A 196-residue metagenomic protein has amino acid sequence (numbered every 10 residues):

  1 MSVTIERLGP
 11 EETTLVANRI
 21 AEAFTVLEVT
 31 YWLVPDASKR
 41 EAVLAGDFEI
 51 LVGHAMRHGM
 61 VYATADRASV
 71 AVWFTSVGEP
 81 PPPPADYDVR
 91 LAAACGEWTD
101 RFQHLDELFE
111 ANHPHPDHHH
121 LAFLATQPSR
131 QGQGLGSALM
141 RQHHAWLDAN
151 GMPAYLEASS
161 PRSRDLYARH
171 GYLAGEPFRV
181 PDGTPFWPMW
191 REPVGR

Functional and structural regions predicted by a protein language model:
T4-N18, E22, V26: A short beta-loop-alpha structural element at the N-terminal edge of CoA-dependent acyl/N-acetyltransferase catalytic
A37-M60: Active-site rim helix/loop that mediates acceptor-substrate recognition in acyltransferases
G53-W73: Conserved beta-hairpin
V70-Q131, V180-D182: Conserved acyl-donor/pantetheine-binding loop and adjacent beta-alpha core of acyl/acetyltransferases and related
D117-H119, W146-S159: Conserved GNAT acetyl-CoA-binding A-motif
T126, G132-A145, R169: Conserved acetyl-CoA-binding loop-helix of GNAT-fold acetyltransferases
S137, A149-G151, S160-P177, P181: Conserved active-site alpha-helix within GNAT-family acetyltransferase domains
M152-P161, V180-R196: C-terminal "cap" of GNAT-fold acetyltransferases
